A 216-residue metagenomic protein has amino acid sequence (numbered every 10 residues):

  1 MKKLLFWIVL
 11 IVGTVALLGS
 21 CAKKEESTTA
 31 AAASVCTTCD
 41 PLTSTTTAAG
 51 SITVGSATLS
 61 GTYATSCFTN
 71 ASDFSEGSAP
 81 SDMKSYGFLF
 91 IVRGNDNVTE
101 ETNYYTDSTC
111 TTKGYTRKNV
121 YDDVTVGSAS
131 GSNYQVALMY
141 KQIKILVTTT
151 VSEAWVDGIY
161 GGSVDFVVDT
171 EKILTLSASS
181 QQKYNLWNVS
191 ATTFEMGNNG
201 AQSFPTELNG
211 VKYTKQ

Functional and structural regions predicted by a protein language model:
L4-L5, V15-G55, T214-Q216: Bacterial Sec-dependent N-terminal signal peptides
G13, S27-T28, C36, T45-T46 (+7 more regions): Intrinsically disordered/low-complexity terminal segments and short unstructured peptides
L17, A31-S34, A49-G50, T58 (+6 more regions): Intrinsic disorder/low-complexity segments
T38-Y104: Short N-terminal edge-element motif at the start of the domain
T69-S78, R93-A191, N198-F204, V211-Q216: Contiguous, well-ordered beta-strand patches that form the walls/edges of small beta-barrel/beta-sandwich domains
M83-G87, T112, F194: A broad structural signal for short, well-ordered beta-strand segments within beta-sheet-rich domains
